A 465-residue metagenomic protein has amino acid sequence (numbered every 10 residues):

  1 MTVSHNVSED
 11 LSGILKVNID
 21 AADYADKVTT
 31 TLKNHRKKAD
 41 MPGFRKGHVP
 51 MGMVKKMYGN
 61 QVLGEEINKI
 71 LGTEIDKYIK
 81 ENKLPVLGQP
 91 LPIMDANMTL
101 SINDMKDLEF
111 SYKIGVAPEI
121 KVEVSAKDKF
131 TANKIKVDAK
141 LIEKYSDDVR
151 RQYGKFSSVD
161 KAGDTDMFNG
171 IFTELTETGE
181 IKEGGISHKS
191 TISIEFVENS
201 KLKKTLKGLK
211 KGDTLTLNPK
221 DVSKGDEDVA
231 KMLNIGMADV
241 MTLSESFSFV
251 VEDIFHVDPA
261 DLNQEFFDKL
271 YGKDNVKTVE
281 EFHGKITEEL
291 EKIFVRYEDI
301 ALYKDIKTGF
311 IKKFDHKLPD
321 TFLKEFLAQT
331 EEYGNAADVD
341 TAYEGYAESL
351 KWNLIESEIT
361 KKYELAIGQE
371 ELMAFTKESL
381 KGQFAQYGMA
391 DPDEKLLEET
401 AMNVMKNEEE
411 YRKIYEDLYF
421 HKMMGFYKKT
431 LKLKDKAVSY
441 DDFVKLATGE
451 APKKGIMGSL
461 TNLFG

Functional and structural regions predicted by a protein language model:
T2-I70, Y78, E174-T176, G208 (+1 more regions): Extended, charged alpha-helical "arm"/coiled-coil substrate-binding scaffolds, typified by the C-terminal helical
H5-V7, T99-D104, V159-D164, K207 (+1 more regions): Replace "in large, NTP-powered and nucleic-acid-processing enzymes" with "in large, NTP-powered factors and other
T31, S146, R150, S157-L209 (+4 more regions): Core FKBP-type peptidyl-prolyl cis-trans isomerase
L63, N68-I120: Extended, domain-scale alpha-helical bundle/helix-rich regions
V86-M98, Y145-D160, T165, N407-E408: Phosphate-interacting basic helix/loop segments used at nucleotide- and nucleic-acid interfaces
K113-A117, T173, K220: Short, surface-exposed secondary-structure boundary micro-motifs
F130-G154: Acidic/polar surface patches and capping/hinge elements
